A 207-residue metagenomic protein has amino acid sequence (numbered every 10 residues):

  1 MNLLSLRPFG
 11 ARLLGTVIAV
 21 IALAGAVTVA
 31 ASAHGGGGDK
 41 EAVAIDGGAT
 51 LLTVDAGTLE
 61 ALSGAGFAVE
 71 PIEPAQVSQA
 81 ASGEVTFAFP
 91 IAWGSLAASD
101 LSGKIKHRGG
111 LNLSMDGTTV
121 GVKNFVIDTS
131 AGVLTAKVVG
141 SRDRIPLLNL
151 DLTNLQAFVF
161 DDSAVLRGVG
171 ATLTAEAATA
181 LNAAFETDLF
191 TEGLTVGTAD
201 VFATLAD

Functional and structural regions predicted by a protein language model:
M1-A33: Secretory targeting and sorting signals
M1-L4, A11, I21, I145 (+4 more regions): Intrinsic-disorder/low-complexity peptide segments enriched for small residues
N2, V54-D55, D128, N154: Poly-acidic low-complexity segments
L3, V120, L155-F160, L205: Extended hydrophobic/Leu-rich segments
S32-D100, L155, A164-D207: N-terminal segment immediately downstream of the Sec signal-peptide cleavage site in secreted/extracellular proteins
I72-P146: Predominantly extracellular/secreted and cell-surface proteins with exposed, flexible low-complexity segments
N124, S130-A175: Acidic, glycine-rich flexible loop segments
